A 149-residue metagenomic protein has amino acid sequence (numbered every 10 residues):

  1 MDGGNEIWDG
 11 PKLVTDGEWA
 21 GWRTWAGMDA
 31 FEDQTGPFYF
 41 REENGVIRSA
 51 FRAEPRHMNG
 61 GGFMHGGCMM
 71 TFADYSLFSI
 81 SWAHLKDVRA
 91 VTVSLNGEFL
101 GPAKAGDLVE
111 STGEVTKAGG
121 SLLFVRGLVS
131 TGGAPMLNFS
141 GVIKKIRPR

Functional and structural regions predicted by a protein language model:
M1-R149: Terminal targeting signals and extreme-terminal segments of soluble enzymes
